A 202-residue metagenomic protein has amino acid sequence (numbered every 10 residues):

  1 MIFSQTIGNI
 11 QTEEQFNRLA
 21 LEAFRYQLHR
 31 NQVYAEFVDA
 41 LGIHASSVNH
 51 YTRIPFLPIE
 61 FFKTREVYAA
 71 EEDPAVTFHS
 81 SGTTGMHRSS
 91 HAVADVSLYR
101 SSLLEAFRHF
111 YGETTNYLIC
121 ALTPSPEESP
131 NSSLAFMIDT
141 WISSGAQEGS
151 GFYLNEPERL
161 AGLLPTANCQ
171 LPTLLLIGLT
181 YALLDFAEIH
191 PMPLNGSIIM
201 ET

Functional and structural regions predicted by a protein language model:
M1-H79, G85-E113, A121, S143 (+4 more regions): Nucleotide 5′-phosphate-binding alpha/beta core
E22, T115-I119, S125-T202: Conserved adenylate-forming
